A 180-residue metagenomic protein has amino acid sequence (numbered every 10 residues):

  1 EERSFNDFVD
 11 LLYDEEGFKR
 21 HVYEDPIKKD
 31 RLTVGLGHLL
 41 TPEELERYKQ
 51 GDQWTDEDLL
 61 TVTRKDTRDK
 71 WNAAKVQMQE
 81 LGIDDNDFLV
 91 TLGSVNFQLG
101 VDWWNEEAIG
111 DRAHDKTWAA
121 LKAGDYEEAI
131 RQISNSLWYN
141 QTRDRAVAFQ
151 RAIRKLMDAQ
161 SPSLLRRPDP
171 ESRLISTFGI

Functional and structural regions predicted by a protein language model:
E1-D10, E15-F18, H38, R64 (+1 more regions): Long, amphipathic alpha-helical surface segments
E2-E46, Q53: An acidic, gly/pro-interrupted, aromatic-rich
F5-V9, I83-G93, E128: Alpha-helical scaffolds flanking conserved acidic
G35-G82, V101-T117, Q132-I133: Substrate-binding clefts and substrate-entry loops adjacent to catalytic sites of polymer-processing enzymes acting on
L59, F88-L89, A146: Short functional linear motifs
F88-L99, L121: Long, amphipathic, charge-rich alpha-helical segments that form helical bundles/coiled-coils
